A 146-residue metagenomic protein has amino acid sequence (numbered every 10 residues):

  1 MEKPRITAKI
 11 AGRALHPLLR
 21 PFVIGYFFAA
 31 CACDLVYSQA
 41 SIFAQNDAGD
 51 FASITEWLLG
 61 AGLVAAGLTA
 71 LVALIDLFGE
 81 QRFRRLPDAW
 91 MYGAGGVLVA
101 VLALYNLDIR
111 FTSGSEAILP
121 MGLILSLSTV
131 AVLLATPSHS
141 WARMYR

Functional and structural regions predicted by a protein language model:
P4-A14: Cytosolic juxtamembrane amphipathic/interface segments immediately preceding and feeding into a transmembrane helix
R13-R20, A44-V64, D88-Y92: Transmembrane alpha-helix entry/boundary detector in multi-pass membrane proteins
P17-D34: The first (N-terminal) embedded transmembrane alpha-helix
A40-F51, F111-E116: Membrane-interface helix termini and inter-helical loops of multi-pass transporters
A65-G79: Canonical alpha-helical transmembrane segments
I75-V97, I118-L119: Loop-to-transmembrane helix junctions at the membrane interface
A103-G122: Membrane-helix boundary connector in multi-pass membrane proteins
N106, T129-R146: Membrane-water interface at the C-terminal end of transmembrane alpha helices
